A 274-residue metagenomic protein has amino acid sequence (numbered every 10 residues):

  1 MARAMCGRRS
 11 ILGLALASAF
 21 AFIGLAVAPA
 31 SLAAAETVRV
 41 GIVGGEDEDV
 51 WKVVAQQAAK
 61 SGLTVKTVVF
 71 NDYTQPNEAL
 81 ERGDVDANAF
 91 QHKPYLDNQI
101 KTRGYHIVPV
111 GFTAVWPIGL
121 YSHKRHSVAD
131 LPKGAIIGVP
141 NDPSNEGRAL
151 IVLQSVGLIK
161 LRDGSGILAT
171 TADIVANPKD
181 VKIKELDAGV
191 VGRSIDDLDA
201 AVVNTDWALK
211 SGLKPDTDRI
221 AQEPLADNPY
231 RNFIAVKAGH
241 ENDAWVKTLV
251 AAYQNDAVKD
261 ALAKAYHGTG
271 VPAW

Functional and structural regions predicted by a protein language model:
E36-A55, N71-Q75: Extracytoplasmic "Venus flytrap"
G45, V69-Y73, G83, N88-D97 (+4 more regions): Beta->alpha turn/N-cap motifs
V68-E78, S165-R193: Short helix-initiation/N-cap motifs at beta->coil->alpha
Y73-G104, G119-Y121, H126, E146-A149 (+1 more regions): Pocket-flanking alpha-helical
N98-V110, K124-R125, D197, V202 (+1 more regions): Ligand-binding "clamshell"
V110-K160, K259: A conserved helix-loop-strand patch within extracytoplasmic ligand-binding domains of the periplasmic binding
G111-Y121, L209-Q254, T269-W274: Periplasmic-binding protein-like
N145-Q154, Y253-A273: Periplasmic-binding protein-like
